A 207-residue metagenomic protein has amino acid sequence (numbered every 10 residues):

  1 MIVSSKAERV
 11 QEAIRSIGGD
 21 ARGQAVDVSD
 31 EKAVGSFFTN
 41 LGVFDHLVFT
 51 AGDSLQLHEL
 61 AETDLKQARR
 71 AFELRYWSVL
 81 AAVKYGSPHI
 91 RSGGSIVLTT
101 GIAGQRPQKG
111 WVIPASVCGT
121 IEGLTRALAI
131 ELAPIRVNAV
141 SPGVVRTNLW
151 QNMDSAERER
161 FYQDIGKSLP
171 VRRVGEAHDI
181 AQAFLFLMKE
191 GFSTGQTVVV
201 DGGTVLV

Functional and structural regions predicted by a protein language model:
M1-E12: Conserved glycine-rich Rossmann-like NAD(P)H-binding loop of the short-chain dehydrogenase/reductase
S16-K32: Rossmann-fold cofactor-recognition segment
V48, S78-G86, L124-T125, A183: Hydrophobic positions on the long internal alpha-helix of Rossmann-like NAD(P)-dependent oxidoreductase domains
G52-R69, Q151: Conserved mid-core segment of classical short-chain dehydrogenase/reductases
A68-F72, Y76, A81, S95-A133 (+1 more regions): Catalytic loop of short-chain dehydrogenase/reductase
E122, E131-R146, S193-V200: Conserved Rossmann-fold SDR core element
R158-D179: Catalytic Tyr-x(3-8)-Lys segment
R173-V200, V205: C-terminal substrate-recognition "lid" of short-chain dehydrogenase/reductases
